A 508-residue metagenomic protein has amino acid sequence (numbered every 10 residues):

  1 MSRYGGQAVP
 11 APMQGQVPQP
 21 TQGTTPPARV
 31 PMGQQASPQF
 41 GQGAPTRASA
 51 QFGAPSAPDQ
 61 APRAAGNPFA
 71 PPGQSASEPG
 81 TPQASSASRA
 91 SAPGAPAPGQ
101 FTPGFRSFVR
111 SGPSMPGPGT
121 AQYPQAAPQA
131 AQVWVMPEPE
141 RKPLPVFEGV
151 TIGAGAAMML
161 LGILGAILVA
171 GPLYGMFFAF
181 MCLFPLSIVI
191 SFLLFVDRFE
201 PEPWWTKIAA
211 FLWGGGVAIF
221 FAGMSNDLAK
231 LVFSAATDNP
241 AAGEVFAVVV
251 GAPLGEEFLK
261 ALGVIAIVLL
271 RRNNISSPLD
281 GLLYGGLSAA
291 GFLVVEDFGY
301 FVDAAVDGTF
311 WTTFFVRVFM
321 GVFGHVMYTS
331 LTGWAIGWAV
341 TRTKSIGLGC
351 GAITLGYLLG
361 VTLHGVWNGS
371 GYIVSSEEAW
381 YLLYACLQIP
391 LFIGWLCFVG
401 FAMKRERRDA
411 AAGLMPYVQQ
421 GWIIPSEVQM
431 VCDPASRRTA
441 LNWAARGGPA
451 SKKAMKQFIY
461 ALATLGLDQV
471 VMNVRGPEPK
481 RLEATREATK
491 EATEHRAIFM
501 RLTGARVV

Functional and structural regions predicted by a protein language model:
S2-V508: Hydrophobic alpha-helical segments at protein termini of multi-pass membrane proteins
